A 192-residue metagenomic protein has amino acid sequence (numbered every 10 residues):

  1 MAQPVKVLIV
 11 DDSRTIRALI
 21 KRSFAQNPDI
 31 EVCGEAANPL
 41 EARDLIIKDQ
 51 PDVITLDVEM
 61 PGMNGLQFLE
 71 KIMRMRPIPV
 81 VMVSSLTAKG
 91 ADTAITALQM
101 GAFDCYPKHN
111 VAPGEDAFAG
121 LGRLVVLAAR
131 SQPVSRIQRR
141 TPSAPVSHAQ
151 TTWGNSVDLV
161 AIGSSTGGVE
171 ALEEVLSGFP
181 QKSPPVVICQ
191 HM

Functional and structural regions predicted by a protein language model:
M1-M192: Strand-loop microenvironment adjacent to phosphate/nucleotide-handling motifs in alpha/beta enzyme folds
